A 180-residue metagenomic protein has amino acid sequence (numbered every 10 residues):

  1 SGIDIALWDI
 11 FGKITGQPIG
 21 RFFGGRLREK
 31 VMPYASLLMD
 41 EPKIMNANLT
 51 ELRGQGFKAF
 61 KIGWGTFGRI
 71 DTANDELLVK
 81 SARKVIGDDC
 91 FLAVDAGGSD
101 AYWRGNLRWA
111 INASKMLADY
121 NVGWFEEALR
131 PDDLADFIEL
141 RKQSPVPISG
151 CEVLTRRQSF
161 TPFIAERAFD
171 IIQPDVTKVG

Functional and structural regions predicted by a protein language model:
S1, T72, W103, E127 (+2 more regions): Hydrophobic alpha-helical scaffolding
S1-D119, A135, Q143: N-terminal capping/lid subdomain adjacent to the active-site entrance of alpha/beta enzymes
G25, G65, G98, A128-R130 (+2 more regions): Residue-level "edge-of-site" marker
F57, V122, A168-F169: A structural motif
A59-K61, E126, Q173: Conserved beta-strand positions in the central sheet of alpha/beta enzyme cores
Y120-L129: A short, conserved beta-to-alpha structural element at the edge of catalytic cores that scaffolds binding
P131-G180: Catalytic alpha/beta core domains of metabolic enzymes, predominantly
